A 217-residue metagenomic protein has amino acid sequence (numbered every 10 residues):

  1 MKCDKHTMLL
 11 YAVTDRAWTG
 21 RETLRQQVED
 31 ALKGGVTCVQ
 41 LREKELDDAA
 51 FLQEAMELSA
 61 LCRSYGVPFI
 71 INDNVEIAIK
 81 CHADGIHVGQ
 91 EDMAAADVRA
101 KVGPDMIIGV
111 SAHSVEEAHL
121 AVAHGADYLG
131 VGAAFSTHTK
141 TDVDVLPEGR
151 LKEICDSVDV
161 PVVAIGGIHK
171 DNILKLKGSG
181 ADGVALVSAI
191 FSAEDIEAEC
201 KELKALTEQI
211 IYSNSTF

Functional and structural regions predicted by a protein language model:
M1-M93, A100-Y128, L146, E153 (+3 more regions): Conserved N-terminal beta1-alpha1 strand-loop-helix module at the mouth
L41, A78, F135-T141: A short acidic, helix-capping loop that chelates divalent metal ions and anchors anionic groups
M93-A96, T137-H138: A short, polar/charged loop-to-alpha-helix boundary motif
I165, V187: Short hydrophobic "strand-cap" motifs at the C-terminus of beta-strands
S179: C-terminal binding/interaction regions
